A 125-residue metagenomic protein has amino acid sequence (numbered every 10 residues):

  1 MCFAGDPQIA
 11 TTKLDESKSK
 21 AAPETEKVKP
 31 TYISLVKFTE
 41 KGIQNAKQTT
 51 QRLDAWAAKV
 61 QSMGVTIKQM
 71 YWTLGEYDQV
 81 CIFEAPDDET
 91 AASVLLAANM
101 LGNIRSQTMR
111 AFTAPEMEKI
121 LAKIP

Functional and structural regions predicted by a protein language model:
A4-S62, T66, L74-Y77, F112-P125: Short S/T/G/P-rich N-terminal loop/turn motif that feeds into the first structured element of a domain
Y32-K37, Y71-V94: Short, well-ordered beta-strand segments in beta-rich or mixed alpha/beta enzyme and ligand-binding folds
G64-K68, N103-S106: A short, amphipathic edge element
A85-P115: An amphipathic, aromatic/His-enriched active-site/gating alpha helix that lines ligand/cofactor pockets
